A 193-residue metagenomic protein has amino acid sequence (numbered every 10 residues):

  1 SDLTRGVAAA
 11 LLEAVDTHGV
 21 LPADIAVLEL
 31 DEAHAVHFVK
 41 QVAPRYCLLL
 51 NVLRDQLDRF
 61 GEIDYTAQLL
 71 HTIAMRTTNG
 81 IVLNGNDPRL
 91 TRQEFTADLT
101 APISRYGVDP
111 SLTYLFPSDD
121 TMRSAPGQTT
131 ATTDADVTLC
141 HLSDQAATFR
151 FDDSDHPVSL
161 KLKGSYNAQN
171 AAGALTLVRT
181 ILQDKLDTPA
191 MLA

Functional and structural regions predicted by a protein language model:
S1-R5, H71: Walker A (P-loop) phosphate-binding motif
T4, H34-V36, L90-T91: Short, well-ordered alpha-helical microsegments
G6-G19, E32: Conserved phosphate-binding catalytic cores of ATP/NTP-utilizing and phosphoryl-transfer enzymes
V15-V20, K40-Q41, A74-R76: Conserved catalytic network of the ASCE P-loop NTPase/AAA+ motor domain
P22, L49, L53-A193: Acidic, Mg2+-coordinating active-site environments of NTP-dependent enzymes
A23-A33: Switch II (G3) loop of P-loop NTPases
P44-R45: Proline-aspartate-enriched helix->loop->beta-strand connector
